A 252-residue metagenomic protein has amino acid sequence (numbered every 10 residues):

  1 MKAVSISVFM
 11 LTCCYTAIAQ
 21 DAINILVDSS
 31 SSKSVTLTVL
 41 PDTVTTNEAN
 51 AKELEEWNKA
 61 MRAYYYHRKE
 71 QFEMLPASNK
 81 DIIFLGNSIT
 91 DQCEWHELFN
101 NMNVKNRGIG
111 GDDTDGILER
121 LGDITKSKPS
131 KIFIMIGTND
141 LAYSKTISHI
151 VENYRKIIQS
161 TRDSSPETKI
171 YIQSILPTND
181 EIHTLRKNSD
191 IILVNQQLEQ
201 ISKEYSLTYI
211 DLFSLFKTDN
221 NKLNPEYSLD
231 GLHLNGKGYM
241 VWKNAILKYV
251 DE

Functional and structural regions predicted by a protein language model:
M1-I83, W95: N-terminal secretory targeting modules
D21, P177-E252: Catalytic His-Asp segment of secreted/periplasmic serine-dependent ester chemistry enzymes
E48-K59, N101-T114, A142, G231: Acidic/histidine-rich helix-loop elements that form or flank divalent-metal/phosphate-binding sites at the catalytic
I83-L85, D91-N103, T114-E152, I175-N179: Oxyanion-hole/transition-state-stabilizing segment in secreted/luminal serine hydrolases and related acyltransferases
I147-K156, K187-N195: Charged helix-capping and loop-helix junction motifs
I157-T161: Hydrophobic positions in alpha-helices of CheY-like receiver
S165-K169: A short helix->loop->beta-strand "cap" motif at the edges of active sites that frequently abuts
